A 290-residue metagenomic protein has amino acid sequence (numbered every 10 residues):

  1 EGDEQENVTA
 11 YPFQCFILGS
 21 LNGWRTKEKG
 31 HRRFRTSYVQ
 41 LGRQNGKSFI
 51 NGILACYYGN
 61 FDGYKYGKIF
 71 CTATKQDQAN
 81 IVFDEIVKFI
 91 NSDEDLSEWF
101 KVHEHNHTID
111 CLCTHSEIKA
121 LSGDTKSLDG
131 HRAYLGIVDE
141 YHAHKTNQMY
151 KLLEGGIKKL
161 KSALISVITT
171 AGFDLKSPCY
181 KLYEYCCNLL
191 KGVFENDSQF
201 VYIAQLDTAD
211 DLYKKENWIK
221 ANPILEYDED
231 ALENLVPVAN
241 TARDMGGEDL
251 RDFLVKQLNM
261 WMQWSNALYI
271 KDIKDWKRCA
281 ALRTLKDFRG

Functional and structural regions predicted by a protein language model:
E1-G290: Phosphate/NTP-binding elements of NTP-utilizing enzymes
